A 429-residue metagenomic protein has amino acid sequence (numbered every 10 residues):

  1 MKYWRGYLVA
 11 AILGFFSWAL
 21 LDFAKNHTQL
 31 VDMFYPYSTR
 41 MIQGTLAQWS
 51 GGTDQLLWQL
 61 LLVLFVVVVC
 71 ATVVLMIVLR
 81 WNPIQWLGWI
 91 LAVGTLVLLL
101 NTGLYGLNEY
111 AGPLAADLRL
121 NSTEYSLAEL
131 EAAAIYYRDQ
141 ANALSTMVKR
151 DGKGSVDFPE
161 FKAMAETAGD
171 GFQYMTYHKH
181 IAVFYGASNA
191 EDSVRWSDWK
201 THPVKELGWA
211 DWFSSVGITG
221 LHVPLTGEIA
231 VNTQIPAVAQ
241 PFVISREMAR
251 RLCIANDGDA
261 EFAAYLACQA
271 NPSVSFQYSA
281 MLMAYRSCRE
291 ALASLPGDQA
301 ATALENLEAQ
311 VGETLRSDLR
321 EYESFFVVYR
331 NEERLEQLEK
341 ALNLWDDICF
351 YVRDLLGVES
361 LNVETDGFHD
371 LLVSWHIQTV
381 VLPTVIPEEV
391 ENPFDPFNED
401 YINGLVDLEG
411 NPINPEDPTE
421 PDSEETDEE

Functional and structural regions predicted by a protein language model:
K2-Y7, L79-L91: Membrane-interfacial entry segments at the cytosolic side of transmembrane helices
G14-M76: Membrane-embedded alpha-helical segments of integral membrane proteins
D22-N26, V73-R80, L100-P113: Transmembrane helix-loop junctions and nearby membrane-interface residues
D54, Q240-I254, G258-E261, Y265: Active-site recognition of the HExxH zinc-binding catalytic motif
L87-T219, V223-G227: Contiguous, non-catalytic segments that form substrate-binding/exosite surfaces or channel walls
P224-E228, P236-Q240, A255: Extracytoplasmic
A255-A301: Post-HExxH zinc-binding segment in Zn-dependent metallohydrolases
R316-E429: Pan-zinc metallopeptidase signature
